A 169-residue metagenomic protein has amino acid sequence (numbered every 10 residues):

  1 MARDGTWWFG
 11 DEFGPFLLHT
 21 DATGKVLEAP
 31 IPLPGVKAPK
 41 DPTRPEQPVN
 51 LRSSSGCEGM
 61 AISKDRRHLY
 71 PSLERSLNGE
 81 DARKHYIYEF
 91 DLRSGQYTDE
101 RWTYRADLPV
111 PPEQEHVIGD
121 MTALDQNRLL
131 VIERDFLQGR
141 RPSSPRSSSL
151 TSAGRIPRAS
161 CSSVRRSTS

Functional and structural regions predicted by a protein language model:
M1-S169: Sequence/structural signature of beta-propeller domains
